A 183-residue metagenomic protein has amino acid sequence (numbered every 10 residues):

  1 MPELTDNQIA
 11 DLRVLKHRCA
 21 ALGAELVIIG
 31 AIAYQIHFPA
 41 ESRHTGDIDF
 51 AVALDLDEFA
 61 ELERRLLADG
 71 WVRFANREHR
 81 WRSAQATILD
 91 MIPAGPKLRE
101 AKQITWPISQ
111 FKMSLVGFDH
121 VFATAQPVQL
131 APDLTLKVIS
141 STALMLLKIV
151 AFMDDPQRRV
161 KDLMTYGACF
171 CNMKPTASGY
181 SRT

Functional and structural regions predicted by a protein language model:
M1-T183: Compositionally biased terminal segments of proteins
